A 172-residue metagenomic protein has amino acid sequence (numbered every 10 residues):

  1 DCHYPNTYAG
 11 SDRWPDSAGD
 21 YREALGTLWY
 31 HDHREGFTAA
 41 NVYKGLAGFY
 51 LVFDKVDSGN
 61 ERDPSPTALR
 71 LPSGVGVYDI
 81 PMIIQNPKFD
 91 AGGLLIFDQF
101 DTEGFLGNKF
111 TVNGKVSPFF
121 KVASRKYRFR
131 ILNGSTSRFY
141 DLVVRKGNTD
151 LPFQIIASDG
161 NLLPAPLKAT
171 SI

Functional and structural regions predicted by a protein language model:
D1-S58, K168-I172: Extracellular/periplasmic metallocenter environments
C2, W29, G48-L51, I80-I84 (+2 more regions): Structural recognition of the beta-strand scaffold that forms the well-ordered cores of secreted hydrolase catalytic
D12, D20-T27, R34, G74 (+3 more regions): Short, glycine/acidic-rich beta->alpha junctions
G19, P66, S73-G74, G93 (+1 more regions): Intrinsic-disorder/low-complexity loop/linker signature
E23-L25, Y43-G45, V75-V77, F105 (+1 more regions): Short, solvent-exposed loop/turn segments at the edges of secondary structure
A39, A68-P72, F119: A generic local secondary-structure boundary/capping motif
K55-G76: Low-complexity, Pro/Ser/Thr- and charge-rich linker/hinge segments at domain boundaries
I84, K88-I172: Histidine- and aromatic-rich segments of cupredoxin/plastocyanin-like copper-binding domains
